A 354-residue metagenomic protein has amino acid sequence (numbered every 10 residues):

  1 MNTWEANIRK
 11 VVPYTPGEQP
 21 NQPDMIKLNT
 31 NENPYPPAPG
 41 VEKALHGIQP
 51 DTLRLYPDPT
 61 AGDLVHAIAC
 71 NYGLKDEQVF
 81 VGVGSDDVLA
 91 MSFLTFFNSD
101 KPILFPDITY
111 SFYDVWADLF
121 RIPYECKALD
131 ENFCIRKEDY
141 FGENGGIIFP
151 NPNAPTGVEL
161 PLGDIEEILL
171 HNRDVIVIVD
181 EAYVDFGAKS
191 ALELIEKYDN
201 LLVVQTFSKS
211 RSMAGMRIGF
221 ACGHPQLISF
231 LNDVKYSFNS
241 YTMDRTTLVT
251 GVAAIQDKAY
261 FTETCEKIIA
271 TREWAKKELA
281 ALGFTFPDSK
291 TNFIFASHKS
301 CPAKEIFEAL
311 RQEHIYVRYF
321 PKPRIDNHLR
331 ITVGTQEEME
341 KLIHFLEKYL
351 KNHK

Functional and structural regions predicted by a protein language model:
M1-L55, E143: N-terminal "arm"/small-domain region of PLP-dependent enzymes with the aminotransferase-like
G62-P102, S300: Phosphate-binding glycine-rich loop
T95-W116: Conserved PLP-anchoring active-site segment centered on the Schiff-base-forming lysine
E125, D130-D185: Active-site phosphate-binding strand-loop segment of PLP-dependent enzymes
G163, A309-E313, R318, K322-K354: PLP-dependent enzyme catalytic core of the Aspartate aminotransferase-like
N200-A280, F284-P287: PLP-dependent aminotransferase class I/II
I268-I269, A281-E313: Conserved PLP-binding catalytic core of the aspartate aminotransferase-like
